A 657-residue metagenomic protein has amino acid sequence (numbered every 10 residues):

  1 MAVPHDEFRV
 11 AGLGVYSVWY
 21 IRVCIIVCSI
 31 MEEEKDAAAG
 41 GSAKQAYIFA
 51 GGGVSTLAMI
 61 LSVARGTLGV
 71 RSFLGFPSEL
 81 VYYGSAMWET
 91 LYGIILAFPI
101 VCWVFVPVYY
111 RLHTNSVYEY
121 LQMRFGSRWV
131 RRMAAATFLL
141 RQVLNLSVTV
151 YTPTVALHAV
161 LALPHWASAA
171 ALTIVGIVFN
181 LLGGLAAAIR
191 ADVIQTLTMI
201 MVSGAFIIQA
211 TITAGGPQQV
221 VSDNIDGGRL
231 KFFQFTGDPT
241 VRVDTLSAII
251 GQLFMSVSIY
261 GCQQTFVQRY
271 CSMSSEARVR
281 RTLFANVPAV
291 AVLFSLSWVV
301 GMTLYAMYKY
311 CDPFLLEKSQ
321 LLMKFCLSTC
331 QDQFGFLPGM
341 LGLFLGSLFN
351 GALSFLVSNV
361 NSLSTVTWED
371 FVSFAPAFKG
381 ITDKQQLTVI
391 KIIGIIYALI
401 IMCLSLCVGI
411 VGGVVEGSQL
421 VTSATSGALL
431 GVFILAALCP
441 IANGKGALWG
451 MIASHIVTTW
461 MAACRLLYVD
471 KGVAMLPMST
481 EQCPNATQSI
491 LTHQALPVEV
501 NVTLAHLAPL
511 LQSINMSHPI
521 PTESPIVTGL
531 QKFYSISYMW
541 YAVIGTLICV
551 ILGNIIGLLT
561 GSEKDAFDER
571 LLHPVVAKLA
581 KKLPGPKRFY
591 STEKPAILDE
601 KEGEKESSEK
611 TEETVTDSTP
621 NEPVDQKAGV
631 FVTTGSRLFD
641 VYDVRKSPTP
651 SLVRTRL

Functional and structural regions predicted by a protein language model:
M1-L657: Membrane-embedded helix-loop-helix hairpins and adjacent transmembrane boundary segments in multi-pass transporters
